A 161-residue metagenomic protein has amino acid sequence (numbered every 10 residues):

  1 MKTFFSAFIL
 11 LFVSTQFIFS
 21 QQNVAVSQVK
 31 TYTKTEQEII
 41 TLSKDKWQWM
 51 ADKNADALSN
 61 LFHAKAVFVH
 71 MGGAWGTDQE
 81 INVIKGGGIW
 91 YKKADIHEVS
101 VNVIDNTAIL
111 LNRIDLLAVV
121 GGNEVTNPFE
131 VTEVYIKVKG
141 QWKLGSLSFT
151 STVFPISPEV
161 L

Functional and structural regions predicted by a protein language model:
M1-A25: Bacterial Sec-dependent N-terminal signal peptides
Q21-N60, K65-L161: A beta-strand edge to alpha-helix "cap/lid" segment located at domain peripheries
